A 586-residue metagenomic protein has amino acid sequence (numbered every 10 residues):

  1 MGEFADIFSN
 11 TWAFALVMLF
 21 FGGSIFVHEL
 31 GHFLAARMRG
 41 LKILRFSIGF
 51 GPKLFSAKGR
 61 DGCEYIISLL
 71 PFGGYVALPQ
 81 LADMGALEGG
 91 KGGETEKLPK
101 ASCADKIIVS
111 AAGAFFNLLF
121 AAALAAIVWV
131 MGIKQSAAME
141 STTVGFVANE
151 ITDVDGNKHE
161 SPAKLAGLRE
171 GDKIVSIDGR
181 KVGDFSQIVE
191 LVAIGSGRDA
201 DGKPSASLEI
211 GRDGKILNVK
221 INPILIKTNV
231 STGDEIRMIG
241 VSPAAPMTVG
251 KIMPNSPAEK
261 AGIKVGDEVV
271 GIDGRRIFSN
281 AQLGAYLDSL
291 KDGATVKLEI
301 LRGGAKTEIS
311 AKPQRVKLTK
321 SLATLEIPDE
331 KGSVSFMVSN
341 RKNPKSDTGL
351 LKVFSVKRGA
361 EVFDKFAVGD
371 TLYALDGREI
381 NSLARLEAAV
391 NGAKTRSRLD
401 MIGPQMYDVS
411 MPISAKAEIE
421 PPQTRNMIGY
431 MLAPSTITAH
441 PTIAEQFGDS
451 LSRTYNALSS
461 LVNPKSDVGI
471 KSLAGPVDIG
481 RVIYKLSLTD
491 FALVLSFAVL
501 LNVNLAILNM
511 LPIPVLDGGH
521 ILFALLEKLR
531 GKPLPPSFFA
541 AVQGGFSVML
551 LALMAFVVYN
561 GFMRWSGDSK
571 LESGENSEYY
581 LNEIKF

Functional and structural regions predicted by a protein language model:
G2, D6-F33, K106-V128, G132: Hydrophobic alpha-helical transmembrane signal-anchor segments
G2-T11, G93-A104, E150-I151, D234-K260 (+9 more regions): Functional transmembrane alpha-helices
F8-G93, L501-V503, L508-R530: Small-residue-rich helix-interface/hinge motifs
L16-F20, S496, L500, S547-L553: Alpha-helical transmembrane segments of integral membrane proteins
H28, I67, G113, A163 (+16 more regions): Terminal peptide-recognition signature
A35, G132, N560-K570: Juxtamembrane transmembrane-helix termini
G74-D153, E160-S161, P246, K251-M253 (+5 more regions): Internal alpha-helical transmembrane segments
L81-G89, E96-K97, A101, A148-I226 (+7 more regions): Juxtamembrane extramembrane loops of integral membrane proteins
